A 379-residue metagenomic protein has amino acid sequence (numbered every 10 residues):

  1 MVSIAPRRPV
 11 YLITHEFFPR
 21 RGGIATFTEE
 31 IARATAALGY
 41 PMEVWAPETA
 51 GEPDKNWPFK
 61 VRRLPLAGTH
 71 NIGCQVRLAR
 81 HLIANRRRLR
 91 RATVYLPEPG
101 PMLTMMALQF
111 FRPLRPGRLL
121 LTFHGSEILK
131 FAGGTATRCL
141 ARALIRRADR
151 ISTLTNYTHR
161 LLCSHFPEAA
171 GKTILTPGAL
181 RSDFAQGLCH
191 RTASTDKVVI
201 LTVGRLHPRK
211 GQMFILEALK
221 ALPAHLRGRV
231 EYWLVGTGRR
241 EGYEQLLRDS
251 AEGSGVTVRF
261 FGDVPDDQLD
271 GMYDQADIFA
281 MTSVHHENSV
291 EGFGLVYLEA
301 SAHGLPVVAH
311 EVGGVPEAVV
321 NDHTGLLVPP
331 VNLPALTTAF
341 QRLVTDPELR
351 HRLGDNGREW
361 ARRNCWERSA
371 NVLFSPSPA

Functional and structural regions predicted by a protein language model:
E48-A50, V203, E231-Q245: Glycosyltransferase donor-sugar binding loop
L96-M102, F123: Short His-centered aromatic/hydrophobic patch
L121, R142, R146-G187: Donor nucleotide-sugar binding/catalytic pocket of nucleotide-sugar-dependent glycosyltransferases
S152, T192-K210, L216-K220, W233: Conserved donor-binding/catalytic core segment of Leloir-type glycosyltransferases
E244-Q268: Nucleotide-activated donor-binding/catalytic signature segment of Leloir-type glycosyltransferases, i.e., the conserved
D274-S289, L305: Acidic donor-binding loop of glycosyltransferase active sites
Y297-A302, P306-A309, V319: Short hydrophobic beta-strand element within catalytic cores of glycosyltransferases and related nucleotide-activated
V320-D322, L326-P334, R342-E348: Conserved acidic donor-binding segment of nucleotide-sugar-dependent glycosyltransferases
